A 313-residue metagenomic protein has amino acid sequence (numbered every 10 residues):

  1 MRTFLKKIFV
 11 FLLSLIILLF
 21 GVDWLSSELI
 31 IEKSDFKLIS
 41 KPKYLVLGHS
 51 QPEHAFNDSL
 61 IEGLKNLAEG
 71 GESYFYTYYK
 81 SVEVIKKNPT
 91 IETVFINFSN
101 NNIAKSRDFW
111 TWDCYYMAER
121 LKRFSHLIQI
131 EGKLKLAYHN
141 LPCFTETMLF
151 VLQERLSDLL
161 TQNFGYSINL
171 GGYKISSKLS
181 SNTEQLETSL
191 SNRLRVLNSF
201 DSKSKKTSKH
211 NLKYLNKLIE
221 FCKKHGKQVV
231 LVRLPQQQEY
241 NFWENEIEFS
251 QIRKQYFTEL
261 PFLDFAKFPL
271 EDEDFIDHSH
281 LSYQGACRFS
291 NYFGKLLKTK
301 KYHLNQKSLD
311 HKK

Functional and structural regions predicted by a protein language model:
K6-W24: Hydrophobic membrane-insertion alpha-helices, especially the h-region of bacterial N-terminal signal peptides
S26-Y44: Alpha-helical transmembrane signal-anchor/signal-peptide segments
Y44-G48, L281: Short hydrophobic beta-strand that contains or immediately precedes a catalytic carboxylate
Q51-N140: Membrane-embedded segments
E72-F75, K205-N211, Q237-N245: Acidic-and-aromatic substrate-binding clefts and catalytic sites of carbohydrate-active enzymes
T111-K217, F221, H225, D310-K313: Secreted/periplasmic serine-hydrolase-like ester/acetyl group-modifying domain
N216-F242: Active-site segments of SGNH/GDSL-like serine hydrolases that catalyze O-acetyl group transfer/hydrolysis on lipids
E244-K313: C-terminal regions of proteins
